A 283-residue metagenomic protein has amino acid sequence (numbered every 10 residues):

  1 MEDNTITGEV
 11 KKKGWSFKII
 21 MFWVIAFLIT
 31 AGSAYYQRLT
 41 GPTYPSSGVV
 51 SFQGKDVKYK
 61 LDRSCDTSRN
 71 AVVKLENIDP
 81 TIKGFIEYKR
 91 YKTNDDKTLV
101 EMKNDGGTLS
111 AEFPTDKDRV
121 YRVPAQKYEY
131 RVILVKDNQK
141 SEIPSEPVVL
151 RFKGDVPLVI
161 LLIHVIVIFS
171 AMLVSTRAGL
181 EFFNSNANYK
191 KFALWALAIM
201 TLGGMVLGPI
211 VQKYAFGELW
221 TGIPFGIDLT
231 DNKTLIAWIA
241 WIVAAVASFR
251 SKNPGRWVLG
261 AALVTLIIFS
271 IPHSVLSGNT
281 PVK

Functional and structural regions predicted by a protein language model:
E2, I166-R177, K233-S248: Hydrophobic cores of alpha-helical transmembrane segments in multi-pass inner/ER membrane proteins, independent
D3-F169, S175-T176, F182-S185, P254 (+2 more regions): Glycan-association/targeting regions that enable binding to alpha-glucans and other polysaccharides
I29, G203-L207, I268-P272: Alpha-helical transmembrane segments of multipass membrane proteins
P157-I163, E218-D231: Non-cytosolic membrane-interface motifs at loop->transmembrane helix junctions
N188-T201, N253-A261: Membrane-interfacial loop-to-transmembrane alpha-helix junctions, especially the N-terminal start
W195-Y214: Small-polar-interrupted transmembrane alpha-helices in polytopic inner-membrane proteins
P209-W220, S274-G278: Juxtamembrane "helix-exit" motif on the non-cytosolic side of transmembrane helices
T234-K283: Generic detector of multi-pass transmembrane helix bundles and their immediately adjacent loops in polytopic membrane
